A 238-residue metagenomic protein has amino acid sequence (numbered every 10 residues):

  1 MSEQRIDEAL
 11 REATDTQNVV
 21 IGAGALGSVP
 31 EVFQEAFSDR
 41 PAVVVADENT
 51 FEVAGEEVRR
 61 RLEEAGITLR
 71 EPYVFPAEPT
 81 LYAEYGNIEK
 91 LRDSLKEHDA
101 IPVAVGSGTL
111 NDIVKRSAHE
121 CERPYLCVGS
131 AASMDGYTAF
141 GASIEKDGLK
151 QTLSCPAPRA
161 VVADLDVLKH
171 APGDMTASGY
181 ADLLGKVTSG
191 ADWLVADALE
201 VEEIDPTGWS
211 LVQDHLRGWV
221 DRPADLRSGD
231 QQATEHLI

Functional and structural regions predicted by a protein language model:
M1-I101, A171, S178-A181, S210: ATP/NTP phosphate-donor binding region
R11-A13, A36-F37, S94-E97, A118 (+4 more regions): Solvent-exposed alpha-helices and their adjacent loops that cap or buttress functional pockets in soluble metabolic
L26, L110-D112, S133, F140: Short, electropositive, low-hydrophobicity segments enriched in small/polar residues
V45-A46, G106, A163: Short beta-strand/turn micro-motifs composed of small residues that flank or help shape donor/cofactor-binding pockets
A54-E56, I113-K115, Y137-T138, P172: Short glycine-/acidic-enriched loop or helix-start segments at secondary-structure transitions that form or flank
L95-A131: A short, small-residue-rich loop immediately preceding and capping a beta-strand
H119-D221: A glycine/threonine-rich phosphate-anchoring loop and its flanking beta-alpha core in nucleotide/phosphate-binding
D214-I238: A conserved active-site cap/scaffold subdomain adjacent to cofactor or substrate pockets
